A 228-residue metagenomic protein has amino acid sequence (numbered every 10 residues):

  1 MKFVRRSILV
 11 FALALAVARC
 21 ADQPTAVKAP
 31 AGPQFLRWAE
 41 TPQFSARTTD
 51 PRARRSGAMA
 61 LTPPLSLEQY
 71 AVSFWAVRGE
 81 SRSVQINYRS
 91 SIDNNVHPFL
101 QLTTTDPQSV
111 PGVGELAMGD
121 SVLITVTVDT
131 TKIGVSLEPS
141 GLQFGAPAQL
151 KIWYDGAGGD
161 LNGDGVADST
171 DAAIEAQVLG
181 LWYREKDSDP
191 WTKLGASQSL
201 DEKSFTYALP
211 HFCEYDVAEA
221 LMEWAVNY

Functional and structural regions predicted by a protein language model:
M1-I8: Bacterial N-terminal signal peptides that target proteins for export
A16-R19: C-terminal motif of bacterial Sec signal peptides marking the signal peptidase cleavage site
A21-H97, Q108, G141-G145, G158-Y228: Proteolytic cleavage junctions
T130-L137: Short beta-strand elements of extracellular/lumenal beta-sandwich folds
A146-L150: Structural beta-strand segments of beta-rich domains
K151-D155: Short edge beta-strand/loop segments characteristic of extracellular beta-sandwich folds
